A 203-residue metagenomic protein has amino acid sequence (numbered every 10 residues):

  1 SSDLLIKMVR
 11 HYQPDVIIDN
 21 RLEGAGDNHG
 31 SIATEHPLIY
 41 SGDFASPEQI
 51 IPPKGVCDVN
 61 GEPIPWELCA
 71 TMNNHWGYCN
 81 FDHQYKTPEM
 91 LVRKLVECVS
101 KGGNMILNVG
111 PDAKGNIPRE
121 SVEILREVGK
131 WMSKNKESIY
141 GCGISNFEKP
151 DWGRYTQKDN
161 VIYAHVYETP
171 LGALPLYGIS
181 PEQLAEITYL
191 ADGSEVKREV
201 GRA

Functional and structural regions predicted by a protein language model:
S2-A203: Mature catalytic domains of secreted/periplasmic carbohydrate-active enzymes
